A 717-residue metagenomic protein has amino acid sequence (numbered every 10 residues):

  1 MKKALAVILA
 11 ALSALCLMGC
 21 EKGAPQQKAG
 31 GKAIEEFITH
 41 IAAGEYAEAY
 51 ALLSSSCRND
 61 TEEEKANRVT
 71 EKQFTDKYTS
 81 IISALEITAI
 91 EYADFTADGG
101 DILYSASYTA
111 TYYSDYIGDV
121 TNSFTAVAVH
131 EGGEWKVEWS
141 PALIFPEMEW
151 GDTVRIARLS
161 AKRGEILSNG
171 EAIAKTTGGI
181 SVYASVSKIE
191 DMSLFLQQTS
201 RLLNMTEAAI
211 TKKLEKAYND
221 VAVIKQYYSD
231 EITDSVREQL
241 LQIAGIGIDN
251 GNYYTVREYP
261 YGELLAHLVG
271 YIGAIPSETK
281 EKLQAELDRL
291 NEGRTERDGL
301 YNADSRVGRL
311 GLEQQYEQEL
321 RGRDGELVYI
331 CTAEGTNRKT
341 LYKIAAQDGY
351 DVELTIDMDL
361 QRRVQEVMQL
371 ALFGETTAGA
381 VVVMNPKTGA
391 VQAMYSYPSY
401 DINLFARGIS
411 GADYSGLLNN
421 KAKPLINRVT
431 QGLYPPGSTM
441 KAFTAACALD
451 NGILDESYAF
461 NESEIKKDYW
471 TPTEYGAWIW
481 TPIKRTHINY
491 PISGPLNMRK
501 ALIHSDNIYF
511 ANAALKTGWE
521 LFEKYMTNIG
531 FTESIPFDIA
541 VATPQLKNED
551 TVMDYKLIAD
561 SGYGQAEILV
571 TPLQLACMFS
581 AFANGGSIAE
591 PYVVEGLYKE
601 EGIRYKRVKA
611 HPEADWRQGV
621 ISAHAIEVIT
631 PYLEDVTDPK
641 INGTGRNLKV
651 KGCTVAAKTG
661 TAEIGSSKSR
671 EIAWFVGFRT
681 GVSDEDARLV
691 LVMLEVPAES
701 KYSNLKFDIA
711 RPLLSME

Functional and structural regions predicted by a protein language model:
A4-K22: Sec-dependent N-terminal signal peptides of Gram-positive bacterial secreted proteins and lipoproteins
G19-T39, A43: Short, low-complexity N-terminal intrinsically disordered segments enriched in polar/charged residues
G31-I38, Y46, Y50, E71 (+21 more regions): Extracytoplasmic/secreted envelope proteins and their assembly/folding machinery, especially bacterial periplasmic
K32-E35, A47-S105: Short solvent-exposed beta->alpha transition segments
I38-A43, A51-R58, T79, S83 (+17 more regions): Sec-exported extracytoplasmic/periplasmic mature domains
S80-A380, Y400-P424, L433, R607-P612: Extracytoplasmic/periplasmic proteins that interact with beta-lactams or build/remodel peptidoglycan
C331-K343, Q347, I356, G379 (+2 more regions): Beta-lactam-recognizing serine transpeptidase/beta-lactamase-like catalytic domain environment
R604, K609-E613, F707-E717: Short, gly/Ser/Thr-rich active-site loops of penicillin-recognizing serine hydrolases
